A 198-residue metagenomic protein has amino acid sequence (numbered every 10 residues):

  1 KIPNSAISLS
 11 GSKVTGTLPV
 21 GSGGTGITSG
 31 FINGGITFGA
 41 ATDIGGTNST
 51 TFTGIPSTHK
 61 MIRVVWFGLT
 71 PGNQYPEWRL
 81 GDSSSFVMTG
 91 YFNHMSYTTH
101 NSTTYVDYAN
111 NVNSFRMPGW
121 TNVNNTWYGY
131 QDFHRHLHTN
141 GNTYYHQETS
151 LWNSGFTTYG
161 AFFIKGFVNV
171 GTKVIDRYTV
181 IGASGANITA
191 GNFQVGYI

Functional and structural regions predicted by a protein language model:
K1-N33: Register-specific beta-strand positions within repetitive beta-rich fiber domains
G24, T28, N33-I198: Surface-exposed molecular-recognition determinants
